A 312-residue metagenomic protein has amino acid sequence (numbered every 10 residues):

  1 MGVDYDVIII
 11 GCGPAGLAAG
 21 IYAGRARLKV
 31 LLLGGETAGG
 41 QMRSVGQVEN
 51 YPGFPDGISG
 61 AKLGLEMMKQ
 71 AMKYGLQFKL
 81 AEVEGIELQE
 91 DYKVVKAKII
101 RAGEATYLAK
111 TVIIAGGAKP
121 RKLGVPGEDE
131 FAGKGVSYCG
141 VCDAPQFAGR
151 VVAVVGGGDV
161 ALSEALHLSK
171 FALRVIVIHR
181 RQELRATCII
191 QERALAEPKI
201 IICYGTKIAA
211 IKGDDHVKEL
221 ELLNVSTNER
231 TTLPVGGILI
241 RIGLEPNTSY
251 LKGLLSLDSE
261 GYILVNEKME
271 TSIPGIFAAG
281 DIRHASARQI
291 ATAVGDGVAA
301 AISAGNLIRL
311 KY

Functional and structural regions predicted by a protein language model:
V3-Y74, V151, G156, L162-C188 (+2 more regions): Beta1-alpha1 glycine-rich phosphate/pyrophosphate-binding loop at the start of Rossmann-like nucleotide-binding domains
E36, M42-S44, L123-G127, L251: Conserved catalytic-core motifs of eukaryotic protein kinase domains, centered on the activation segment
Q41, K122-L123, L162-S163, R185 (+4 more regions): Glycine/Thr-rich phosphate-binding loops of Rossmann-like dinucleotide-binding domains
A71-R101, T106-A109, S169-E267, N306-Y312: A Rossmann-like FAD-binding core segment of flavoenzymes
T106-E128: Glycine/serine-rich phosphate-binding loop and adjoining beta1-alpha1 elements at the start of nucleotide-handling
G124, E130-Q146, R241-T292, D296-A299 (+1 more regions): FAD-site-proximal beta/loop scaffold in flavoenzymes
